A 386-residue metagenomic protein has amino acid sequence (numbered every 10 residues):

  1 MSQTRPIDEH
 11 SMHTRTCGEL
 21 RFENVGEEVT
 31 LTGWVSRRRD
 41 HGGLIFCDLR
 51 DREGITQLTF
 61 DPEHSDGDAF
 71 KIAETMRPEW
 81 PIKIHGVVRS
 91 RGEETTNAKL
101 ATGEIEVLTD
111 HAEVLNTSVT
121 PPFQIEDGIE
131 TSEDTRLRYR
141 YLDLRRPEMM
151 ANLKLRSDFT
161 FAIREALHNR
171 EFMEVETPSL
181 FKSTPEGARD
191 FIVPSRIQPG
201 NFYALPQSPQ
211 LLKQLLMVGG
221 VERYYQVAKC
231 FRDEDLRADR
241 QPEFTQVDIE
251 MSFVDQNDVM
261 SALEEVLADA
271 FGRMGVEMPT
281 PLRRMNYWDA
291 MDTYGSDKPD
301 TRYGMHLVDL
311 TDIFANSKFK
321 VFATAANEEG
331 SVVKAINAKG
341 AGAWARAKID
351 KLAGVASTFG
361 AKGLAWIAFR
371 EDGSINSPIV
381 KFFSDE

Functional and structural regions predicted by a protein language model:
M1-E386: Class II aminoacyl-tRNA synthetase catalytic cores and aaRS-like
